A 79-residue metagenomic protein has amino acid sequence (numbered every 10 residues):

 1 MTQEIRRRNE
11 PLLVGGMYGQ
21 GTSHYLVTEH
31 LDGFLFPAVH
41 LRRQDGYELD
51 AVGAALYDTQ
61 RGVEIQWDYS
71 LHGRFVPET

Functional and structural regions predicted by a protein language model:
M1-L13: Mixed-charge, Lys/Arg-rich low-complexity intrinsically disordered regions
Q3-I5, H40, D58, L71: Intrinsically disordered, low-complexity regions enriched in serine, threonine, proline and polar/charged residues
L12-M17, F36-P37: Short, hydrophobic/aromatic-rich segments at coil-to-beta transitions
Y18-H24: Short coil-to-beta-strand transition motifs
T28-A55: Basic/aromatic-rich interaction segments and small domains that mediate binding to polyanionic partners
E48-T79: Intrinsically disordered, low-complexity, charged/polar segments
